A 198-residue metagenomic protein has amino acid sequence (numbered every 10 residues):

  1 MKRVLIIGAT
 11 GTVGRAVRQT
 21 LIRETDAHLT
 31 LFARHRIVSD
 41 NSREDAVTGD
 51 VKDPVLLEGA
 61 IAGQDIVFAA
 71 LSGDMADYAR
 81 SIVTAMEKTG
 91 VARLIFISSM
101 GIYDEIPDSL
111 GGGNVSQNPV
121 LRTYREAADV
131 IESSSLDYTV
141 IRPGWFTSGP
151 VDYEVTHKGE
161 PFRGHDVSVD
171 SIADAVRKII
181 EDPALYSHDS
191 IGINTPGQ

Functional and structural regions predicted by a protein language model:
R3, A27-T30, A92-R93, D137: Residues at the starts of beta-strands that form the adenosine-phosphate
V4, H35-K88, Y103, E181: NAD(P)H-binding glycine-rich loop region in Rossmannoid oxidoreductase-like domains and their noncatalytic homologs
V4-R23: N-terminal Rossmann NAD(P)H-binding glycine-rich loop of SDR-like oxidoreductase domains
I7-T12, S148-P150, E154-Q198: Active-site-lining helix/loop region of Rossmann-like oxidoreductase modules
T10, H35, M100: Residues in the short beta-alpha loop(s) of Rossmann-like NAD(P)-binding domains
Q19-R23, T84, S133, D174 (+1 more regions): Short, well-ordered alpha-helices that flank and scaffold nucleotide-derived cofactor binding pockets
L31-V38, W145: Short, polar loop motifs at secondary-structure junctions
M75-T156: Glycine-/Pro-rich loop/turn segments that contact NAD(P) or position catalytic residues in Rossmann-like domains
